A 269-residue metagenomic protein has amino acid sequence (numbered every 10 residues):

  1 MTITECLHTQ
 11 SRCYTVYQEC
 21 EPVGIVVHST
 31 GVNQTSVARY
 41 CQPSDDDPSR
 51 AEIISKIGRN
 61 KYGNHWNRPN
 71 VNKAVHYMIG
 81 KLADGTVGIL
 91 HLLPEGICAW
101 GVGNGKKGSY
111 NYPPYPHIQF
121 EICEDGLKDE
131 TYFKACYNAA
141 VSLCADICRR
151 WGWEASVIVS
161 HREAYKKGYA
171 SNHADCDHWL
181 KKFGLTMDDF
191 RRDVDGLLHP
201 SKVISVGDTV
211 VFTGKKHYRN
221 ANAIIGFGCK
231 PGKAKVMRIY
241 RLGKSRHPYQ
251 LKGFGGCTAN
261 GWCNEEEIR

Functional and structural regions predicted by a protein language model:
M1-P113, F183: N-terminal catalytic cores of peptidoglycan-degrading enzymes
I3-H8, Y14-E19, I25, N111 (+3 more regions): Basic/polar, cationic surfaces and motifs that engage anionic cell-wall and phosphate/carboxylate ligands
E21-V23, V71-V75, P114-P116, E154 (+2 more regions): Residues that flank catalytic or metal-binding motifs in active/ligand-binding sites
S29-G31, I79-K81, I147-W151, V194 (+1 more regions): Sec/Tat-exported extracytoplasmic proteins
G31-Q34, A83-D84, D125-L127, W153 (+4 more regions): Acidic glycine-/aspartate-rich tracts in secreted/extracellular proteins
P200-Y240: Beta-loop motif signature
G243-K252: Short aromatic-glycine-enriched beta-strand elements
L251-R269: Intrinsically disordered, low-complexity, charged/polar segments
